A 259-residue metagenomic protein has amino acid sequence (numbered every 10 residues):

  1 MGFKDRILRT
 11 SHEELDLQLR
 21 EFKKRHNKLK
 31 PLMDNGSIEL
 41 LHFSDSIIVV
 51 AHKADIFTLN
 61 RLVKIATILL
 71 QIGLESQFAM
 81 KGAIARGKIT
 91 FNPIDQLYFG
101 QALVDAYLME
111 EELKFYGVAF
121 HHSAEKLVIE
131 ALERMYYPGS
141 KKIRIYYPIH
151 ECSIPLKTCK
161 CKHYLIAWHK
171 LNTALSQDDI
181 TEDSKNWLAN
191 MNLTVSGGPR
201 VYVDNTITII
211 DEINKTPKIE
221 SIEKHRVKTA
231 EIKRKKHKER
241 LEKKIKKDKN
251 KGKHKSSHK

Functional and structural regions predicted by a protein language model:
M1-I68, E75: Catalytic NTP-binding/metal-coordinating core of nucleotidyl cyclase/transferase enzymes
I7, A51, P93, V128-I129: Activation segment
S46, G87-T90, E125-K126: Short, internal active-site loops enriched in acidic
A51-I56, A83-Q96: Catalytic strand-loop-helix junctions within cyclic-nucleotide turnover domains
V63, F91-E110: Catalytic-core segments of nucleotide cyclases and related cyclic-nucleotide turnover enzymes
L74-Q77, K81-G82, R86, L103-A124: Catalytic/regulatory signature loops of cyclic-dinucleotide turnover enzymes and related class III nucleotidyl cyclases
F115-Y116, H122-K259: Intrinsically disordered, glycine/charged-rich C-terminal tails and inter-domain linkers that flank nucleotidyl cyclase
